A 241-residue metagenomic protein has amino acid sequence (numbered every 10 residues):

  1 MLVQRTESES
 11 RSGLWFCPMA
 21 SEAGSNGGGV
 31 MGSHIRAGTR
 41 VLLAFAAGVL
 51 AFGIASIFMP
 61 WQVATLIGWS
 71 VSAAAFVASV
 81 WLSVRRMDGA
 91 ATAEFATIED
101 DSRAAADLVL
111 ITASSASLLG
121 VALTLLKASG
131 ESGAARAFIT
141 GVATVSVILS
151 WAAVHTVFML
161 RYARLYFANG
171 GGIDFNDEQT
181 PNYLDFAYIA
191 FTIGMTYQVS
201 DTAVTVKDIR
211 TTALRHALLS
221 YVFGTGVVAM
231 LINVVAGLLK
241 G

Functional and structural regions predicted by a protein language model:
H34-M59: The first (N-terminal) embedded transmembrane alpha-helix
W61-L82: Loop-to-helix transition at the N-terminal end of transmembrane alpha-helices
F76-G89, T156-F167: Membrane-water interface of transmembrane alpha-helices
L82-E99, A122-S132: Membrane-helix interface/capping segments
T92-T112: Juxtamembrane helix-capping/reentrant segments at transmembrane boundaries
S115-A135, I193-K207: Alpha-helical transmembrane segments and their membrane-interface junctions in multi-pass membrane proteins
L165-Y166, G170-V206: Membrane-proximal soluble regions of multi-pass membrane proteins
D185, I189-T192, T202-K240: Pore domain of cation channels
